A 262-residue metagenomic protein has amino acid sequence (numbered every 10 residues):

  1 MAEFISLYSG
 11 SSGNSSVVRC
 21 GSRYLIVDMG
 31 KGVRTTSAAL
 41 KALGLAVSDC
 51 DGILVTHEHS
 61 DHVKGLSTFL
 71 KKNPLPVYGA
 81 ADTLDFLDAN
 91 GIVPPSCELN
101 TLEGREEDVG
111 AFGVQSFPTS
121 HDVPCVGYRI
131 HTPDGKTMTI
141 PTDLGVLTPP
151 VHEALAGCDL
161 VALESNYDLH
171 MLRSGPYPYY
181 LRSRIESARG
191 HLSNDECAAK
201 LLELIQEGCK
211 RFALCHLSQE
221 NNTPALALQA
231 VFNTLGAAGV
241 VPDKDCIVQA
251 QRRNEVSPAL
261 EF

Functional and structural regions predicted by a protein language model:
M1-L43, V126-D143, L160: Conserved beta-strand hairpin/beta-sheet module of binuclear metal-dependent hydrolase folds, prominently
S12, H59-V63, L84-F86, P124 (+3 more regions): Active-site environment of divalent metal-dependent phosphoester hydrolases
V27-G30, C50-E58, Y78-A81, T139-T142 (+3 more regions): Active-site neighborhood of phospho(di)ester-bond hydrolases with catalytic His/Asp-centered motifs
V33-G79: Active-site metal-binding motif and surrounding structural segment of the metallo-beta-lactamase
K64-N73, D88-G91, N222-Q229: Metal-dependent catalytic neighborhoods of phosphoester/phosphodiester hydrolases
A80-G135: Metallo-beta-lactamase
P149-A250: Cap/insert and terminal regions of metallo-dependent hydrolase folds
C246-F262: Short, basic/aromatic-enriched C-terminal tail that caps enzymatic domains
